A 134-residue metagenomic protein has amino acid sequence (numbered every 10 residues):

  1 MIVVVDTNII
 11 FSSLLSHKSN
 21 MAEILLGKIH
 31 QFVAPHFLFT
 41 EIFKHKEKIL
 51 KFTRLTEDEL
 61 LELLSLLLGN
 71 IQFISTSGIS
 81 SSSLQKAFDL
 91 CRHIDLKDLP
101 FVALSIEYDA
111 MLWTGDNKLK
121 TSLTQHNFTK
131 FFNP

Functional and structural regions predicted by a protein language model:
M1-A34: Short, well-structured N-terminal submotif of metal-dependent ribonuclease cores
I9-F11, K44, F101: Hydrophobic side chains within alpha-helical segments
I10, F39, L119-K120: A generic structural signal for short hydrophobic patches within well-formed alpha-helices
H17, H45, Q125-H126: Residue-level signal for well-ordered alpha-helical positions
M21-E23, L61-L64, F101-V102, K120: Short amphipathic alpha-helical segments and helix-helix/interface helices
L26-I29, V33-F88: PIN-domain endoribonuclease scaffold, especially VapC-family toxins
A34, V102, I106-P134: Acidic, PIN/NYN-like endoribonuclease modules and their adjacent C-terminal/linker elements
F73-G115: Active-site neighborhoods of divalent-metal-dependent phosphate/nucleic-acid chemistry enzymes
